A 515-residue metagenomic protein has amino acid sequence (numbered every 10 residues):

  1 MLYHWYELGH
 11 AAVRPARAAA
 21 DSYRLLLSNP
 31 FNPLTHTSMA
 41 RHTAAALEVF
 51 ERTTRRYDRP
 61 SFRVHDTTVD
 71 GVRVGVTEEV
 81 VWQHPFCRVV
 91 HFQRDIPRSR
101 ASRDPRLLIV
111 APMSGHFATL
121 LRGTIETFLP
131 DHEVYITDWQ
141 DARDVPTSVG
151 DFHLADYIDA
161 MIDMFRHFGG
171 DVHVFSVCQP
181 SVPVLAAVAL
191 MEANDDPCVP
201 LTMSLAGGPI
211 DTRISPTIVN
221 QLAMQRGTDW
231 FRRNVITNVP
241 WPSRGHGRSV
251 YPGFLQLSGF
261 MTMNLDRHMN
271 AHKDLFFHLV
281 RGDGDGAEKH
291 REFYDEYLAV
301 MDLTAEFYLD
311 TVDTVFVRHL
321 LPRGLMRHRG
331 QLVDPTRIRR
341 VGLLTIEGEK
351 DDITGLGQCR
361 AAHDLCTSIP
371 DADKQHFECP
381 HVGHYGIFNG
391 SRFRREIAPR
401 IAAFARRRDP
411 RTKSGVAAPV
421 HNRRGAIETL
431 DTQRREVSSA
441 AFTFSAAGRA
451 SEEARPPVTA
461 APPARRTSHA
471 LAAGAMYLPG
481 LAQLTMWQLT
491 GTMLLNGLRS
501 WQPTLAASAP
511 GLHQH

Functional and structural regions predicted by a protein language model:
M1-G71, P419, R424-Q514: N-terminal targeting or regulatory segments adjacent to alpha/beta-hydrolase or S9 domains
M1-T37, G170, A187-E306, A482: Alpha/beta-hydrolase-fold enzymes
T37-E78, T237-R337, P457-P463, T467-Y477: Alpha/beta-hydrolase
D66-T68, V72-R143: Short, surface-exposed "cap/lid" segments of acyl-processing enzymes
D144-P146, D156-H173, L185, A189: Conserved acidic catalytic loop of the alpha/beta-hydrolase fold
T345-E347, D351: Short beta-strand/loop motif that positions the catalytic acidic residue of the alpha/beta-hydrolase fold
D352-Q358: Conserved alpha/beta-hydrolase "acid-adjacent" motif
H381-R392: Catalytic histidine-centered segment of alpha/beta-hydrolase-like enzymes
